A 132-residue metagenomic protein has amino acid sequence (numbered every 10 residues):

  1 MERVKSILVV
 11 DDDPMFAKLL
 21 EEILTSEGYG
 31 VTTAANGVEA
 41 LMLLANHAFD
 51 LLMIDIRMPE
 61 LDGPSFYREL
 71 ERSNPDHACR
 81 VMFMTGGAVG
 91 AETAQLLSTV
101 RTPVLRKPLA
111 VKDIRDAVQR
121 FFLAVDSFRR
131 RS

Functional and structural regions predicted by a protein language model:
M1-L8, A110-S132: Non-catalytic signal-transmission and effector/linker regions of two-component phosphorelay proteins
L8, T33-L51: Acidic, metal-coordinating helix/loop segments flanking the phosphotransfer/catalytic sites of two-component signaling
K18-S26: Charged docking surfaces used in two-component/phosphorelay signaling
A35-E39, D62-R68: Acidic catalytic/metal-coordinating carboxylates
D55: Active-site residues of response regulator receiver
M58: Receiver (REC) domain active-site loop signature in two-component systems and cognate sites in sensor histidine kinases
S65, G87-R106, K112, D116: Alpha4 helix (beta4-alpha4-beta5 surface) of REC/receiver domains from two-component response regulators
M82-T85: Hydrophobic/aromatic residues positioned on beta-strands within the core alpha/beta folds
